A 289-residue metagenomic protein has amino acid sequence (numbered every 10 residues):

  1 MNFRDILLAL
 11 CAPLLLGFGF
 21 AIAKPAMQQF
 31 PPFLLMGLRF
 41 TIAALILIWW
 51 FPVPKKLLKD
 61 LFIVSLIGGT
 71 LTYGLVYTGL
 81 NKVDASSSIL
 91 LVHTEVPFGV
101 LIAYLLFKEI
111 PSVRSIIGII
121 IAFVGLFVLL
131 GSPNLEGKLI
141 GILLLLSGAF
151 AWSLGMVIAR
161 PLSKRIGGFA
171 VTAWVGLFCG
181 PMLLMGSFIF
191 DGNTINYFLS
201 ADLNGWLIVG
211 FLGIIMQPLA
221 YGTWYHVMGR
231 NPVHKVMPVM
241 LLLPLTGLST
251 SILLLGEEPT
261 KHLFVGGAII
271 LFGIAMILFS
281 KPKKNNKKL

Functional and structural regions predicted by a protein language model:
M1-I6, Q29-F33, G37, V53-K59 (+3 more regions): Juxtamembrane helix-entry segments on the extracytoplasmic side of multipass membrane proteins
M1-L34, E136-P161, P181-M185, K287-L289: Glycine-/small-residue-enriched transmembrane alpha-helix faces in small-molecule transporters and effluxers
L15, G19-F20, I48-V92, V100 (+2 more regions): Specific transmembrane alpha-helical segments of multi-pass solute transporters/efflux pumps, especially DMT/EamA
L15, P25-L71, F98, I102 (+3 more regions): Transmembrane alpha-helices of multi-pass small-molecule transport proteins
G19, T41-I46, L91-L105, I120-I121 (+4 more regions): Alpha-helical transmembrane segments of compact multi-pass small-molecule transporters, enriched in specific families
A26, L35, R39, G79 (+7 more regions): Hydrophobic/aromatic residues within transmembrane alpha-helices of multi-pass small-molecule transporters
L38, Y73, S88-T94, I158-P181 (+1 more regions): Helix-helix packing/entry segments at the starts of transmembrane helices
T41, L47, I102, P111-G131 (+5 more regions): Hydrophobic transmembrane alpha-helices of multi-pass small-molecule transport proteins
